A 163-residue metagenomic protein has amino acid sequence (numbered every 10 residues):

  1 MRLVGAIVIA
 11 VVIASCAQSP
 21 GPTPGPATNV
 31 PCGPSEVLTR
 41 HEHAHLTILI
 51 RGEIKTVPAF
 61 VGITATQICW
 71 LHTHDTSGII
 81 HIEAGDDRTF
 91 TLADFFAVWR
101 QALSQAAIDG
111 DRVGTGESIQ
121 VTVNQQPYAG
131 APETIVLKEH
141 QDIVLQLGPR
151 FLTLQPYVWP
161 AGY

Functional and structural regions predicted by a protein language model:
M1-I9: Sec-dependent signal peptide recognition, specifically the positively charged N-region followed immediately by
V12-S15: C-terminal motif of bacterial Sec signal peptides marking the signal peptidase cleavage site
A17-Y163: Ubiquitin-like/PB1-type beta-grasp interaction modules and other compact soluble beta-rich domains
